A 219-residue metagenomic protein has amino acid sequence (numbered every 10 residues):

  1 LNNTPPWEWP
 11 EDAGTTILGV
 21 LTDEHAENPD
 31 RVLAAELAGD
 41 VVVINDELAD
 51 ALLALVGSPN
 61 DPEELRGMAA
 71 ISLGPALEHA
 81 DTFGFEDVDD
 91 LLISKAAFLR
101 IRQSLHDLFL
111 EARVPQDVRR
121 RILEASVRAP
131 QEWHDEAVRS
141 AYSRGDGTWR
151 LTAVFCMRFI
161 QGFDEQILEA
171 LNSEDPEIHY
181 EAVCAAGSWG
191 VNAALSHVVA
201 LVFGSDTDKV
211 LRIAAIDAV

Functional and structural regions predicted by a protein language model:
L1-P10, P29-I44, E63-D81, E86-K95 (+8 more regions): Structural detector for internal amphipathic alpha-helices that build alpha-solenoid repeat scaffolds
N3-D12, I17-E24, E47: Flexible inter-repeat linkers and adjacent short helices within tandem amphipathic alpha-helical repeat scaffolds
T16-E24, A51-P59, V88-I93, S104-R113 (+3 more regions): Alpha-solenoid HEAT/Armadillo-like helical repeat scaffolds in large eukaryotic proteins
D50, F98-L99: Terminal low-complexity/disordered tails
